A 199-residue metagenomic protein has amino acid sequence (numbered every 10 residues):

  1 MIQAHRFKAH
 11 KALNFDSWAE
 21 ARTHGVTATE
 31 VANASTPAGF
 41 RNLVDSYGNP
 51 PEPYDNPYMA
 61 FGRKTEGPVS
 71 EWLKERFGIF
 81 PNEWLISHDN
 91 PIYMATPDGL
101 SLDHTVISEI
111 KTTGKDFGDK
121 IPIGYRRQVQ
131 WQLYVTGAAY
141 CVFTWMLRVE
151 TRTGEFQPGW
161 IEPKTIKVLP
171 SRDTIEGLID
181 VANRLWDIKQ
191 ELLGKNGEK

Functional and structural regions predicted by a protein language model:
M1-I2, L193-K199: Short intrinsically disordered terminal tails
M1-K64, P68, R76: Charged, glycine-rich intrinsically disordered N-terminal tails and low-complexity linkers that flank
S17, Y47, F77, H104 (+2 more regions): Generic low-complexity, intrinsically disordered sequence content enriched in small uncharged/hydrophobic residues
M59, F77-Q190: Nucleic-acid nuclease catalytic cores
E66-S70, R126-V129: Short, well-ordered alpha-helical scaffold segments within catalytic/effector domains
